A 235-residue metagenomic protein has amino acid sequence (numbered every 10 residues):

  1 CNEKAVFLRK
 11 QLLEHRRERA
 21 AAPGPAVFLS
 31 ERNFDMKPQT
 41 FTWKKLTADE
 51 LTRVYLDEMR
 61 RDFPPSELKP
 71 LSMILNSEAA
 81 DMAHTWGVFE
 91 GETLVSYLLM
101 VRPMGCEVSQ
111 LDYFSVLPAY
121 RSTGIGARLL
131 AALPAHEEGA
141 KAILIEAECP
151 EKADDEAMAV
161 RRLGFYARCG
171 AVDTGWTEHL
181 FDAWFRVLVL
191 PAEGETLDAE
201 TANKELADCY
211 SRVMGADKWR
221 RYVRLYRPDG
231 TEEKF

Functional and structural regions predicted by a protein language model:
L8, A159, H179-F235: C-terminal "cap" of GNAT-fold acetyltransferases
R32, M36-M73, F89, E205-D208 (+4 more regions): Short amphipathic alpha-helix that is part of the acyltransferase structural core
N76-G87, S96: A short helix-loop-beta-strand connector motif used in the catalytic cores of GNAT acetyltransferases and, in some
G87, T93-R102, V108-S115: Conserved beta-strand in the GNAT
F114-R121, C149-E151: A short, internal acetyl-CoA/4′-phosphopantetheine-binding micro-motif in the GNAT/acyltransferase core
V116, S122-E137: Conserved acetyl-CoA-binding loop-helix of GNAT-fold acetyltransferases
E137-M158: Conserved GNAT acetyl-CoA-binding A-motif
D154-E156, R161-F185: Conserved catalytic-core motifs of GNAT/GCN5-like acyltransferases
